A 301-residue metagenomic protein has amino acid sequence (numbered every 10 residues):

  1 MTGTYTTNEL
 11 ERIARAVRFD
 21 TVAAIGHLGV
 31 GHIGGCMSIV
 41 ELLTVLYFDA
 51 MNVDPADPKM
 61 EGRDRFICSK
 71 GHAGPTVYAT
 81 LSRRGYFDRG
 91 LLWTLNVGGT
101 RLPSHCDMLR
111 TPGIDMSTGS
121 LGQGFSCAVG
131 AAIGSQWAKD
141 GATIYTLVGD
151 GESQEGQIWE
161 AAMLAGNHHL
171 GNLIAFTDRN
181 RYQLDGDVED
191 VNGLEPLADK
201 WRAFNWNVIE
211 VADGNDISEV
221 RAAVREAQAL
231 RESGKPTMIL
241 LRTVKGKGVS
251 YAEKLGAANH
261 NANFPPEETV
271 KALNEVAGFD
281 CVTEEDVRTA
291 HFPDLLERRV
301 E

Functional and structural regions predicted by a protein language model:
T2-G74: N-terminal amphipathic, basic-rich helices that act as targeting or association modules
T44, A79-S82, W93: Generic alpha-helical structural context detector
V45-D49, R83-R84, I133, L164: Active-site catalytic microenvironments for nucleophilic, acid-base chemistry
V53-K59, R63-R65, H105-L296: Glycine-rich ThDP/TPP pyrophosphate-binding loop and its adjacent helix/strand module within ThDP-dependent enzymes
P75-F87: Alpha-helical support elements that line or immediately flank enzyme active sites and cofactor-binding pockets
Y86, G90-M108: Conserved AdoMet
E297-E301: Non-catalytic terminal/interface segments that mediate subunit docking, oligomerization, and allosteric communication
